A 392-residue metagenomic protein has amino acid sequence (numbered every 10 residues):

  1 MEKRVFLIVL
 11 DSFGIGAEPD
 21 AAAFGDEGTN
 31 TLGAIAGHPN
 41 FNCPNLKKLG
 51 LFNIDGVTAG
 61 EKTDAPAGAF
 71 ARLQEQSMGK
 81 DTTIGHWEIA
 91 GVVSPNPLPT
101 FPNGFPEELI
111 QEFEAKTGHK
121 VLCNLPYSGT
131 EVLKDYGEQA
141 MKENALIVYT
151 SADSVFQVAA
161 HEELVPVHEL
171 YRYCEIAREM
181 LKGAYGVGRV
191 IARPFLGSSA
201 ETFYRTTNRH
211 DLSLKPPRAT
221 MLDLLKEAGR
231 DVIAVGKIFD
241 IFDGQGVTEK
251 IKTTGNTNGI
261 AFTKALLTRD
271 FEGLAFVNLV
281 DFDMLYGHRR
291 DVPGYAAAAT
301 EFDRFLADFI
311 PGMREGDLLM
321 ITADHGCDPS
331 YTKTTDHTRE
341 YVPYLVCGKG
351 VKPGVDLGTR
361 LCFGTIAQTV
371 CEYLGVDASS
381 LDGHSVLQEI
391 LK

Functional and structural regions predicted by a protein language model:
M1-K392: Feature captures the catalytic ectodomains and active-site-proximal regions of enzymes that hydrolyze or transfer
